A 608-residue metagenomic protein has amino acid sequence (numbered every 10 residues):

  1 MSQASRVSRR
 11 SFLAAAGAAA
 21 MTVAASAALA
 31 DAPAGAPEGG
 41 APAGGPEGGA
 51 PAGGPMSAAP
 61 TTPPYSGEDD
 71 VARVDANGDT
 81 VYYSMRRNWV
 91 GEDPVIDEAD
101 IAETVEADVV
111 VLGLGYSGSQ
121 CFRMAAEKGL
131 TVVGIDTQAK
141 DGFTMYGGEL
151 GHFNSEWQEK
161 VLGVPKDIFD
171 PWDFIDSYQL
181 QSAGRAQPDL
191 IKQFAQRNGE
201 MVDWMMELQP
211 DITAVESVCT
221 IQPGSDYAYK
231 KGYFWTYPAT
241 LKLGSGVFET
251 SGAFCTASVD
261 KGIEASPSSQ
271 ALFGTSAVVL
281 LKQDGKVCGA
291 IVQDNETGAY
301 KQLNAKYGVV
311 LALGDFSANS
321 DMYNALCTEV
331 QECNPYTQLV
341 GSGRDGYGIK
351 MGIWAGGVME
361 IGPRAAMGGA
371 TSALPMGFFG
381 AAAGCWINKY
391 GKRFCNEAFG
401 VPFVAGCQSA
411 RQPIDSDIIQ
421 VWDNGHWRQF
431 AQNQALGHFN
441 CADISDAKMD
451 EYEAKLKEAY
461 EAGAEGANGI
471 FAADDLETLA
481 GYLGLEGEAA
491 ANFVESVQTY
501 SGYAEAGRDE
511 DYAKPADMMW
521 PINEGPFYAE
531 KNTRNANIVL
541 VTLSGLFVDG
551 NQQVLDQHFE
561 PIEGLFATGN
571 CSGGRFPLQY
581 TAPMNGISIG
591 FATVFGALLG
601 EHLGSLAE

Functional and structural regions predicted by a protein language model:
S11-G35, G39, G44, G48-A107: Extreme N-terminal leader/targeting segments of oxidoreductases
S66-R86, Q193-A299, S320-D321, A504-E524 (+1 more regions): Conserved redox-cofactor binding core of oxidoreductases
R86, V279, A491-Q579: A glycine-rich dinucleotide-binding beta-alpha-beta segment and adjacent secondary-structure elements that constitute
V105-A107, G298-G308: Core beta-strand elements of the Rossmann-like FAD/NAD(P) dinucleotide-binding domain in flavoenzyme oxidoreductases
V109-V133: N-terminal Rossmann-like FAD-binding beta1-loop-alpha1 element of flavoenzymes
E127-Y146: Glycine-rich FAD pyrophosphate-binding loop
N304-A370, P583, I589-L598: Glycine-rich loop(s) and the adjacent beta-strand/alpha-helix scaffold that form part
I349-M351, V358-L485: An anion/pyrophosphate-binding glycine-rich loop and adjacent beta-alpha core in soluble alpha-beta enzymes
